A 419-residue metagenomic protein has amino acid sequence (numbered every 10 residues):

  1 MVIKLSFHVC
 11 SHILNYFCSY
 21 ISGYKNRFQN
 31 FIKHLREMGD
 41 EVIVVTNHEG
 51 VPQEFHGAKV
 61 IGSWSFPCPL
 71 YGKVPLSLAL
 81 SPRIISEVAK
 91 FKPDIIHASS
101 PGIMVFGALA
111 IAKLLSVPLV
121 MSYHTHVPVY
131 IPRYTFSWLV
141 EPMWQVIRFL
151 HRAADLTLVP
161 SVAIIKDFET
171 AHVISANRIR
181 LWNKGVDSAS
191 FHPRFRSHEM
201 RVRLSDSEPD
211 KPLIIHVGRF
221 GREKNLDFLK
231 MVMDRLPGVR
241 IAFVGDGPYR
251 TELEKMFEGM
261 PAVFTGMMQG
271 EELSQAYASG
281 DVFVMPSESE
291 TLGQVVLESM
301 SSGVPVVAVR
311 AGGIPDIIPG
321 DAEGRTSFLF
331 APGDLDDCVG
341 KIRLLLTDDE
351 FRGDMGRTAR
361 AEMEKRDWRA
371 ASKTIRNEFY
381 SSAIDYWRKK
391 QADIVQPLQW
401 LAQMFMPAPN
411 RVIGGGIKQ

Functional and structural regions predicted by a protein language model:
M1-W64, W368-R369, K390-Q419: N-terminal subdomain of nucleotide-sugar transferases
V88, M267-M268, Q275-G280: Short alpha-helical donor nucleotide-sugar binding micro-motif in glycosyltransferases
P118-V120, V129-F149: Nucleotide-sugar donor phosphate/pyrophosphate-binding loop at the beta->alpha transition of glycosyltransferases
A163, G185: Carbohydrate-associated surface elements
Q269, E288: Aromatic "clamp/platform" in nucleotide-sugar-dependent glycosyltransferases that forms part of the donor/acceptor
P305-A308, I318: Short hydrophobic beta-strand element within catalytic cores of glycosyltransferases and related nucleotide-activated
G320-L335, L344-D349: Conserved acidic donor-binding segment of nucleotide-sugar-dependent glycosyltransferases
D337, L344, F351-K365: A short, well-ordered alpha-helix in the C-terminal region of glycosyltransferases
